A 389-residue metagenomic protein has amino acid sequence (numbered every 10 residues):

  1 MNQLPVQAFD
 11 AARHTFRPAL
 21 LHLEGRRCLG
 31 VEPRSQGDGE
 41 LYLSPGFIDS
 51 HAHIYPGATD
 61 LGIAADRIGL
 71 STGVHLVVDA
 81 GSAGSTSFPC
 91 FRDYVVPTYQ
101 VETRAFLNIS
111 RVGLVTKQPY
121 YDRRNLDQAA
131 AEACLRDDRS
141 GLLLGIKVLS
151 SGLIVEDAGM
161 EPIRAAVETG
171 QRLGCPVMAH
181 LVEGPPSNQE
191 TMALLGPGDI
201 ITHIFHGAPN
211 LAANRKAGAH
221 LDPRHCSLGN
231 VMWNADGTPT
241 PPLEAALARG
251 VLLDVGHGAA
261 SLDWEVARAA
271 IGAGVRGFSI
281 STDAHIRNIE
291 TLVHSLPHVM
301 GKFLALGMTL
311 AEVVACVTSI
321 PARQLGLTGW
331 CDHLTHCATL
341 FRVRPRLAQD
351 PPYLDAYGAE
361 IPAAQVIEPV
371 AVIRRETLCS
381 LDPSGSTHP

Functional and structural regions predicted by a protein language model:
M1-Q36: N-terminal metal-binding scaffold of metallo-dependent hydrolase/deaminase domains
V6, L21, R26, E40 (+9 more regions): Divalent metal-coordination and catalytic microenvironments
G37-T98: Metal-associated gating/positioning segment near the N- to mid-region
T72-V78, S82-A83, T98-R123, K147-S151: Metal-cofactor-binding active-site regions of metalloenzymes
R92-Q100, E132-G141, T191-G196, E244-A248 (+1 more regions): Acidic (Asp/Glu)-rich catalytic clusters
V148, L153-A269, R276-E290: Active-site core of metal-dependent hydrolases
E265-V343, L347: His/Asp/Glu-enriched, well-ordered alpha-helical/loop segment that forms or immediately abuts the divalent-metal
T335-P389: C-terminal cap of metal-dependent C-N hydrolases
